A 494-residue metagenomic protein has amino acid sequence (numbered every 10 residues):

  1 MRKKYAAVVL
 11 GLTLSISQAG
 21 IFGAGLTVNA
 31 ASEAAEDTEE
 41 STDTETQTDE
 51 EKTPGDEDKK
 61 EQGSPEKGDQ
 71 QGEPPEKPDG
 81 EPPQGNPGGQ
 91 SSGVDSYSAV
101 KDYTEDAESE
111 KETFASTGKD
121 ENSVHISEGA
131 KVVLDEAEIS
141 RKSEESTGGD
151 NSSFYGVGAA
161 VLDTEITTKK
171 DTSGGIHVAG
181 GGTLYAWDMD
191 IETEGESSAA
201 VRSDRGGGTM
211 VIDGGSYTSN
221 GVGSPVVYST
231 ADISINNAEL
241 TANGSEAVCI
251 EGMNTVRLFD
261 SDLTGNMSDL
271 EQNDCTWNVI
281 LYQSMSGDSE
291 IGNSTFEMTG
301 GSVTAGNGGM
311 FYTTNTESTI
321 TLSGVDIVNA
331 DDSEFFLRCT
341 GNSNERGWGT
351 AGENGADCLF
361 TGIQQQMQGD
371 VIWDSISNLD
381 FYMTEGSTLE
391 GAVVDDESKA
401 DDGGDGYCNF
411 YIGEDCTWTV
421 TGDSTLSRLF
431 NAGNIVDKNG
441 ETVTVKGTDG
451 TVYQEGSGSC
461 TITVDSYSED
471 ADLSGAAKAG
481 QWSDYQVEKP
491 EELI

Functional and structural regions predicted by a protein language model:
R2-L26: Sec-dependent N-terminal signal peptides of Gram-positive bacterial secreted proteins and lipoproteins
L26-S92, R346: Disordered, low-complexity segments in secreted/periplasmic proteins that are enriched in proline
P74-K77, E81-N86, L263, S286-E290 (+5 more regions): Intrinsically disordered, low-complexity terminal regions
G85-S146, C460-I462, E469-A471, A477 (+1 more regions): N-terminal segments that cap or nucleate solenoid repeat domains
Y97-S98, T117-H125, K142-D150, K170-G175 (+11 more regions): Short glycine/acidic-rich loop motifs that flank beta-strands on beta-rich extracellular proteins
Y103-E112, K131-E136, A159-D163, T183-M189 (+14 more regions): All-beta strand scaffolds that present successive hydrophobic residues in beta-strands
S127-D171, H177-D190, R205-I212: Post-signal-peptide, soluble extracytosolic/periplasmic N-terminal scaffold domains of envelope/secretory systems
D374, N378-L493: Extracellular beta-strand/loop-rich repeat segments of large surface/secreted proteins
